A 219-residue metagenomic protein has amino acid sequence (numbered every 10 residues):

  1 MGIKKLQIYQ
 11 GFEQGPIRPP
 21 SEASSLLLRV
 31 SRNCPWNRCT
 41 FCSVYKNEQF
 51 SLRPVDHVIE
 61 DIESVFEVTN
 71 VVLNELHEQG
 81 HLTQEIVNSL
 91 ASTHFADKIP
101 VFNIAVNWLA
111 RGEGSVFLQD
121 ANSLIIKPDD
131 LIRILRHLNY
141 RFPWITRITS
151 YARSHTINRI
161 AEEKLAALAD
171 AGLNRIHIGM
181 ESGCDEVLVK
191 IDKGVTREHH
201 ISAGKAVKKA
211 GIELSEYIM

Functional and structural regions predicted by a protein language model:
M1-G2, R133: Polar low-complexity intrinsically disordered regions
G2-L27: Short, charged low-complexity linear segments at domain edges
Y9, Q14, S31, N47 (+2 more regions): Generic secondary-structure boundary/loop-capping signal
R18-S21, T40, W108, K127: Intrinsic low-complexity, intrinsically disordered segments enriched in polar/basic residues
P20-I86: Canonical Radical SAM [4Fe-4S] cluster-binding loop centered on the CxxxCxxC motif and its immediate flanking residues
E67-E198, S202-A203, K208-K209: Conserved SAM/AdoMet-binding glycine-rich loop
S215-M219: Ligand/cofactor pocket segment of small-molecule handling proteins
